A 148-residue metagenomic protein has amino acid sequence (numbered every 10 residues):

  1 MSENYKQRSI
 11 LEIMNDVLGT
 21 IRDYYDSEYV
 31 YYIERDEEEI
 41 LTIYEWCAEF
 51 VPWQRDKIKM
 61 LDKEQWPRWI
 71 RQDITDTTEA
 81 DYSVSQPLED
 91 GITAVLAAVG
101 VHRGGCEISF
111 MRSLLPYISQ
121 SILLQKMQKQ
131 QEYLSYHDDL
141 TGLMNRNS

Functional and structural regions predicted by a protein language model:
M1-S2: Bateman (tandem CBS) regulatory domains
K6-E45: Helix-loop-beta substructure at the N-terminus of cytosolic sensory domains that couple signal/ligand detection
Y29-A97, V101-C106: GAF sensory domains
R103-L123: Amphipathic alpha-helical "output/dimerization" segments
E132-S148: Conserved nucleotide-binding and Mg2+-coordinating catalytic segments in signaling enzymes
